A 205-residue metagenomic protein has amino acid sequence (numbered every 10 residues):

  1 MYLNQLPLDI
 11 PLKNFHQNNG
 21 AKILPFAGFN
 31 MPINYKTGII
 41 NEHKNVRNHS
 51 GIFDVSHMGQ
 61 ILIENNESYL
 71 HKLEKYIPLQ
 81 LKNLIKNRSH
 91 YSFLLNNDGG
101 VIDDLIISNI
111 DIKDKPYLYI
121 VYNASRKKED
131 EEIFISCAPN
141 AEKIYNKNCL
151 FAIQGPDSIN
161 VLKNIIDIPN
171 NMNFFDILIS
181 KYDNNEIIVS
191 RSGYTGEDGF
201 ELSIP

Functional and structural regions predicted by a protein language model:
M1-P205: Basic, glycine/lysine-rich polyanion-binding surfaces/domains
